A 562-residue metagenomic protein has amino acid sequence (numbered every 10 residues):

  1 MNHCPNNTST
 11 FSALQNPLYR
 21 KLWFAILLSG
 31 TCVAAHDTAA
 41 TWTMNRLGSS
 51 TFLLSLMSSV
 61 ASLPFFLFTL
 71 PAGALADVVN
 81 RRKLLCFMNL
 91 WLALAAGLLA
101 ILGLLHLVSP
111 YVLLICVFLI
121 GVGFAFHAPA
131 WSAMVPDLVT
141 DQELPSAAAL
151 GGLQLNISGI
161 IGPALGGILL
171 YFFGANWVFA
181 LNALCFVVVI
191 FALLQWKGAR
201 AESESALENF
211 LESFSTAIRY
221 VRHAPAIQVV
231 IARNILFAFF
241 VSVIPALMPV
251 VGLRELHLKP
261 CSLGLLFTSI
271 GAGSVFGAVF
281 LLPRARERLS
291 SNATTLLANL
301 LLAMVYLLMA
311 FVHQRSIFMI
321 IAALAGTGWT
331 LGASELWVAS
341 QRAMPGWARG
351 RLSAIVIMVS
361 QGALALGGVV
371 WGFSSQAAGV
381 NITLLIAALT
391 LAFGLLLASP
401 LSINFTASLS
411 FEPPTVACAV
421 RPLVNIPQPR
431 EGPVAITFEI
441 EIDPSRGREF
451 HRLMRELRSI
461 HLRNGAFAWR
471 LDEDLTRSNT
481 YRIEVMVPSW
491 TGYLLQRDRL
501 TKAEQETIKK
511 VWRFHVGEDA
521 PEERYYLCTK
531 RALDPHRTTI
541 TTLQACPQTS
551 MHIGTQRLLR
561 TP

Functional and structural regions predicted by a protein language model:
M1-S12, L401-I436, E441, R448-R452 (+4 more regions): Intrinsic disorder in cytosolic terminal tails and internal cytosolic loops of multi-pass membrane transporters
C4-P64, H223-T268: Helix-loop boundary and gating motifs at the non-cytosolic
L27, S109-F126, I317-L331: Hydrophobic core of transmembrane alpha-helices in multi-pass small-molecule transporters, especially MFS/SLC-type
T41-L47, L99-L105, I161-L181, V250 (+2 more regions): Transmembrane alpha-helix termini and helix-breaking/packing motifs in multi-pass membrane transporters
M57, L67-P71, V78, R82-L84 (+7 more regions): C-terminal transmembrane bundle of multi-pass solute transporters/carriers
V117-I157: Cytoplasmic helix-loop-helix junction between adjacent transmembrane helices in 12-TM secondary transporters
A133, D137, F179-N209, S399-E412: Helix-loop junctions on the cytosolic side of multi-pass membrane transporters, especially the intracellular loop
T406, L462-A468, M486-E522, T555-P562: An amphipathic, aromatic/His-enriched active-site/gating alpha helix that lines ligand/cofactor pockets
